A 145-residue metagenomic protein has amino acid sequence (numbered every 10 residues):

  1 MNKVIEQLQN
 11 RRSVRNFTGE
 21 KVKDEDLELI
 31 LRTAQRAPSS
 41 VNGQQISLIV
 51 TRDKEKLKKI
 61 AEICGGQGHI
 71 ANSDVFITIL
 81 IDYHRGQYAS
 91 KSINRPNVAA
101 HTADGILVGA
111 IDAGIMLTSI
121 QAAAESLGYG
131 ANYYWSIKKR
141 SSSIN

Functional and structural regions predicted by a protein language model:
M1-N145: Acidic, surface-exposed loops and disordered segments
